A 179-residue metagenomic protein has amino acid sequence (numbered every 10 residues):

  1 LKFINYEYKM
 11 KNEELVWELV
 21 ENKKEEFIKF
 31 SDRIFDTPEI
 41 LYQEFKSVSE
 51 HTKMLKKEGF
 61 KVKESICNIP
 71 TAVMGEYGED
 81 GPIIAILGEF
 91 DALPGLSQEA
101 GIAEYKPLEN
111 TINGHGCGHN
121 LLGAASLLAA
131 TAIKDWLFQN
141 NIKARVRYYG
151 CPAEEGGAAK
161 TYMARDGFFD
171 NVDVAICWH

Functional and structural regions predicted by a protein language model:
L1-K9: Short, Lys/Arg-enriched N-terminal segments with co-localized hydrophobic residues within the first ~10-30 amino acids
K9, G95, A175-C177: A generic signature of intrinsically disordered, low-complexity regions enriched in glycine/proline and charged/polar
N12-H115, N120, A124-A144: Acidic/His- and Gly-rich active-site-bordering loop/insert found across diverse amide/peptide-bond hydrolases
L121-H179: Acidic/histidine-rich catalytic neighborhood of metal-dependent amide-processing enzymes
